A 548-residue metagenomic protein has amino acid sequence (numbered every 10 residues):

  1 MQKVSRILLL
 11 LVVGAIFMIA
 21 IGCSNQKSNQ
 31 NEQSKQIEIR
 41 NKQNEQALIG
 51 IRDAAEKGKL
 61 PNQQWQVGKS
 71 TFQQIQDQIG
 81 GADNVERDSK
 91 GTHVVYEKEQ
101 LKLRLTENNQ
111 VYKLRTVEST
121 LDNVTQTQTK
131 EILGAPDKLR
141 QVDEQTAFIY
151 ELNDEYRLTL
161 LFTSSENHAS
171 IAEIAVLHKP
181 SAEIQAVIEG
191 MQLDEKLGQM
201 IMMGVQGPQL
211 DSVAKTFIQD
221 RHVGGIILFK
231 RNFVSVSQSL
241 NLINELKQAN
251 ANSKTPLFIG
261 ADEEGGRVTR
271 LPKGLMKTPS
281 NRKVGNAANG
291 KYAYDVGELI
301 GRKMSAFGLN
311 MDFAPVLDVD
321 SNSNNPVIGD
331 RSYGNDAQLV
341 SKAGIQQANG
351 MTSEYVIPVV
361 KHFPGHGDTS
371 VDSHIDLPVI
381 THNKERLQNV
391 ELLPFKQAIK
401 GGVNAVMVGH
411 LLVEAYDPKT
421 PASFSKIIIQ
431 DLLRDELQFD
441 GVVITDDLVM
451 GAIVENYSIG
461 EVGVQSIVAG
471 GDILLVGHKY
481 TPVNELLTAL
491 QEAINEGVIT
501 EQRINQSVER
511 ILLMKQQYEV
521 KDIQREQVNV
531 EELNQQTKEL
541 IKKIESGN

Functional and structural regions predicted by a protein language model:
Q2-L9: Bacterial N-terminal signal peptides that target proteins for export
L9-L10, S24-E86, G91, P180-M191 (+2 more regions): N-terminal, intrinsically disordered, polar/charged segments of Gram-positive cell-envelope systems that serve as
I19-G22: C-terminal motif of bacterial Sec signal peptides marking the signal peptidase cleavage site
I39-K57, P61, V67-P180: A cross-family detector of function-defining hotspots
G58-Q66, Y112-T120, M203-P208, L228-V234 (+8 more regions): Second-shell loop/turn segments in exported
S181-Q219, N456-N548: Preference for extracellular/luminal or secreted protein segments
Q192, V234-K247, A251, T269 (+2 more regions): Second-shell residues forming the walls of enzyme active-site clefts
G198-V205, V223-L228, L257-E263, M311-P315 (+5 more regions): Hydrophobic faces of well-ordered beta-strands that scaffold small-molecule active sites in alpha/beta enzyme cores
